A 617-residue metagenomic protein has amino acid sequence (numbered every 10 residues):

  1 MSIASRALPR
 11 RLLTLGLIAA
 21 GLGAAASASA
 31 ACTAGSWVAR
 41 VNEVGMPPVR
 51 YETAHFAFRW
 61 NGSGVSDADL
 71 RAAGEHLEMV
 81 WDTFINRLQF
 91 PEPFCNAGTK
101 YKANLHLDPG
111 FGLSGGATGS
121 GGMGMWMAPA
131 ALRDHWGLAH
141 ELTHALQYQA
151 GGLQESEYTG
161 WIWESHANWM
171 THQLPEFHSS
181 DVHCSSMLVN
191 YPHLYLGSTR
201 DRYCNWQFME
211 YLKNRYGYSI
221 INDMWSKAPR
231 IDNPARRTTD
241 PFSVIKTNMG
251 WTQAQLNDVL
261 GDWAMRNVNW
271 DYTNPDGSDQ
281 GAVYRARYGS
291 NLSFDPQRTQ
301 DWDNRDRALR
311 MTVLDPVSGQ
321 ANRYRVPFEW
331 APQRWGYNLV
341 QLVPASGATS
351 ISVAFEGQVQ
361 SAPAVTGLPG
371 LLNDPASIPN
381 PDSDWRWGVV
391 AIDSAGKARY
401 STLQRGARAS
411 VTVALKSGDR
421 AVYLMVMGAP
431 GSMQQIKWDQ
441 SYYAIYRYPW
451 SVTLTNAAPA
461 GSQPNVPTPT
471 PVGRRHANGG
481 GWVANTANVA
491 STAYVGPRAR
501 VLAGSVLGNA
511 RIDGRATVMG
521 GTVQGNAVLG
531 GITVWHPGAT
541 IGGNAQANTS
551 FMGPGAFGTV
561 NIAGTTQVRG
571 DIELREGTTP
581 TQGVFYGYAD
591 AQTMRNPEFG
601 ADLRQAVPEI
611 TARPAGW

Functional and structural regions predicted by a protein language model:
S2-L15: Bacterial N-terminal signal peptides that target proteins for export
T14-A24: Bacterial N-terminal signal peptides
A25-S29: N-terminal signal peptide c-region/cleavage motif recognized by signal peptidases
A31-G122, W126-L142, L146-A150, Q154 (+3 more regions): Zn2+-dependent metallopeptidase catalytic core
S120-L196, C204: Zinc-dependent metallopeptidase catalytic helix centered on the HExxH motif and its immediate flanking segment
M187-T273: Active-site-proximal alpha-helical
N233-Q463: Beta/coil-rich, acidic/histidine-enriched accessory regions frequently appended to metallopeptidases
A458-L502, G508: Extended, small-residue-rich solenoid/repeat segments and analogous flexible loops that form exposed scaffolds
